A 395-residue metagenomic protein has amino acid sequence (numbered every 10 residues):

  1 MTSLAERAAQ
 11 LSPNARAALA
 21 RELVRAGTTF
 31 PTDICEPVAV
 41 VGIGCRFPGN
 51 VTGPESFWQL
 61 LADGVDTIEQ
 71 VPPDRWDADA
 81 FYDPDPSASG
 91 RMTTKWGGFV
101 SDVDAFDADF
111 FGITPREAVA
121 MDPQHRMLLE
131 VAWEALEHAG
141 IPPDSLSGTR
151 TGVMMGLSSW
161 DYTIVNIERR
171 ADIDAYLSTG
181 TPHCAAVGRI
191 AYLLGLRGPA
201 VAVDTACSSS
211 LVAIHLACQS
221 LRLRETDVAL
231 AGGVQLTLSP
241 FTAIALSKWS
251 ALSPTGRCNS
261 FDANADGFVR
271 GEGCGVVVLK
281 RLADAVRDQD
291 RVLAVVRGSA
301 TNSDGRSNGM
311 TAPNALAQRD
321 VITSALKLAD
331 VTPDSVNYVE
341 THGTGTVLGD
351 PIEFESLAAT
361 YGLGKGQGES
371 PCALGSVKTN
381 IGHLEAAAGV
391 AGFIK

Functional and structural regions predicted by a protein language model:
M1-T29: Phosphopantetheine-dependent thiolation modules in NRPS/PKS and related acyl-activating systems
A15, L23-K395: Condensing-enzyme catalytic core of the thiolase-fold
